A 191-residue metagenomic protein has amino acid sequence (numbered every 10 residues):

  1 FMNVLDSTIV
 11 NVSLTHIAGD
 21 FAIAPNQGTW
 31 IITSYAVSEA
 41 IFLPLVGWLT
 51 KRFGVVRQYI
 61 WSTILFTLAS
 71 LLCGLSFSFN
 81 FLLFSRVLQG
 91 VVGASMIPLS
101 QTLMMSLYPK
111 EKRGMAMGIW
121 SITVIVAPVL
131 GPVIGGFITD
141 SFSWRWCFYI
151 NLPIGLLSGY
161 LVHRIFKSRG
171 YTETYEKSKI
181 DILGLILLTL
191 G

Functional and structural regions predicted by a protein language model:
F1, T33-V37, I64, L71 (+2 more regions): Transmembrane alpha-helical cores of Major Facilitator Superfamily
F1-V46, M96: Extracytoplasmic
I17-A18, L49-T50, L82, I134-F142: Interfacial helix-cap and linker-helix signal at transmembrane-aqueous boundaries of multi-pass secondary transporters
D20-A22, G54, L75-F81, V92 (+2 more regions): Helix-breaking motifs and short loop linkers at transmembrane-helix boundaries and internal kinks in secondary membrane
I41-N80: Conserved MFS/SLC helix-loop-helix module at the cytosolic interface between two early adjacent transmembrane helices
Y59-L65, A69, S85, V92 (+4 more regions): Residue-level signature of the transmembrane alpha-helical cores of Major Facilitator Superfamily-type secondary
V87-I122: Cytoplasmic helix-loop-helix junction between adjacent transmembrane helices in 12-TM secondary transporters
D140-G191: Hydrophobic transmembrane-helix bundles of small-molecule transporters
